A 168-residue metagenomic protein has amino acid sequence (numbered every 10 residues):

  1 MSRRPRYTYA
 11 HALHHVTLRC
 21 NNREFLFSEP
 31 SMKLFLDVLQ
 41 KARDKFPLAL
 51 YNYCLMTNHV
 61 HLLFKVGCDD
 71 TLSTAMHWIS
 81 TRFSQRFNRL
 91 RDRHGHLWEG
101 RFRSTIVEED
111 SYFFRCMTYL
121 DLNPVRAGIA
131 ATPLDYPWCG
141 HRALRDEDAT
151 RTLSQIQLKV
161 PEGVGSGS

Functional and structural regions predicted by a protein language model:
M1-T57, K65-S168: Short Pro-Cys-Gly-centered "Cys-loop" motif that presents a nucleophilic cysteine in a tight turn
